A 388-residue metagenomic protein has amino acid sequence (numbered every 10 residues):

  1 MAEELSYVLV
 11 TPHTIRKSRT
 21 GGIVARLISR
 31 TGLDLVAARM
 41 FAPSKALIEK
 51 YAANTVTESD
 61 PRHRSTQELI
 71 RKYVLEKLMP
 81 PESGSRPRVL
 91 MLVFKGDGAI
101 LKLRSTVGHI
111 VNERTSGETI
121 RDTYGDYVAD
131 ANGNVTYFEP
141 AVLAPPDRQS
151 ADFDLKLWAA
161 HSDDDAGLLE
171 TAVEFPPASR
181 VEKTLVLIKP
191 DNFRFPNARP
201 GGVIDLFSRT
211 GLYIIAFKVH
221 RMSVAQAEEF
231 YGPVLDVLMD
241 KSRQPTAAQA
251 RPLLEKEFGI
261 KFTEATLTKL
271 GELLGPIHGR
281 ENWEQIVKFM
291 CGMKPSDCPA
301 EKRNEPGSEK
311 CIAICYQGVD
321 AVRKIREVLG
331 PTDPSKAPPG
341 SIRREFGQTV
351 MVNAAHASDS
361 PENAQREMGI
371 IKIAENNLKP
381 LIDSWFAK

Functional and structural regions predicted by a protein language model:
M1-K388: Non-catalytic terminal and connector segments of soluble metabolic enzymes
